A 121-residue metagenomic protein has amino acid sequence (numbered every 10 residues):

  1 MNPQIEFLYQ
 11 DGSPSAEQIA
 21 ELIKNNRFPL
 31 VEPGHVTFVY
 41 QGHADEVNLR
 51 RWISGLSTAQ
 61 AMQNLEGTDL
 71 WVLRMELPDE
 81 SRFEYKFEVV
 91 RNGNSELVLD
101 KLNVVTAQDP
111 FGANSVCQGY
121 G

Functional and structural regions predicted by a protein language model:
M1-Q41, G119: Non-catalytic, glycine-rich low-complexity segments
L30-E80, E88-G121: Aromatic-rich carbohydrate-binding modules that target alpha-glucans
